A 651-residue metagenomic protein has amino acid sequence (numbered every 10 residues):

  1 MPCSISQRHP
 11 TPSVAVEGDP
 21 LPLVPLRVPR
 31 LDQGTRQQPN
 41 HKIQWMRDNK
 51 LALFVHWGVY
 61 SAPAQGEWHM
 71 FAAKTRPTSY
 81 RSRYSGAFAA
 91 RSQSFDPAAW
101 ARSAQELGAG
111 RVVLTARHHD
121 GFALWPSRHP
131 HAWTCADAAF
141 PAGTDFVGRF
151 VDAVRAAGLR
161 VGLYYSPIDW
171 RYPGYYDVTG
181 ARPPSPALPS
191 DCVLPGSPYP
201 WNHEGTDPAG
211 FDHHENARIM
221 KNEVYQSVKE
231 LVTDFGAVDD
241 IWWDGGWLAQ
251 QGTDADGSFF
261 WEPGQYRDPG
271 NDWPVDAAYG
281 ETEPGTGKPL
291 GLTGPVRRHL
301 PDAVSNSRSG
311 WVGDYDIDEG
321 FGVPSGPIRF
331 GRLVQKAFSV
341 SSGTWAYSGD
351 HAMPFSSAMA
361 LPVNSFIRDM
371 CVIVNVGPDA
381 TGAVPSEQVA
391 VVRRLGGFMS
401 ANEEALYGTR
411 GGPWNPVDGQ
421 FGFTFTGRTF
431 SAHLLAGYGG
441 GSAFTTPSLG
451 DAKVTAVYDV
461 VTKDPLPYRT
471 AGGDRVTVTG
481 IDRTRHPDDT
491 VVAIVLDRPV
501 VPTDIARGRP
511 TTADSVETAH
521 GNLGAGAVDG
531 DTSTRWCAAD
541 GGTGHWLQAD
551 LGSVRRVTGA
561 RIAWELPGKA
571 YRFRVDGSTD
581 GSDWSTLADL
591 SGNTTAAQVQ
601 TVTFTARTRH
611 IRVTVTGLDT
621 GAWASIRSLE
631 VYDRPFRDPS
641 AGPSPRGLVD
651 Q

Functional and structural regions predicted by a protein language model:
M1-C3, Q7-P10, G508, T512 (+4 more regions): Intrinsic disorder/low-complexity segments
C3-I5, H9-R507, A588, V602 (+3 more regions): Mature catalytic domains of secreted/periplasmic carbohydrate-active enzymes
T115, P126-S127, P510-A519, S578: Short linear Ser/Thr-Pro motifs
G121, W170, A249, H520 (+3 more regions): Flexible, glycine-rich phosphate/dinucleotide-binding loops and adjacent beta-alpha linkers at cofactor/substrate
F423-G427, G437, G441-D451, L496-P502 (+1 more regions): Aromatic, loop-rich ligand-recognition surfaces of beta-strand-rich domains
V501-D531: Predominantly extracellular/luminal regions of secreted and cell-surface proteins, especially disulfide-bonded
A641-Q651: Viral virion structural and adsorption modules
